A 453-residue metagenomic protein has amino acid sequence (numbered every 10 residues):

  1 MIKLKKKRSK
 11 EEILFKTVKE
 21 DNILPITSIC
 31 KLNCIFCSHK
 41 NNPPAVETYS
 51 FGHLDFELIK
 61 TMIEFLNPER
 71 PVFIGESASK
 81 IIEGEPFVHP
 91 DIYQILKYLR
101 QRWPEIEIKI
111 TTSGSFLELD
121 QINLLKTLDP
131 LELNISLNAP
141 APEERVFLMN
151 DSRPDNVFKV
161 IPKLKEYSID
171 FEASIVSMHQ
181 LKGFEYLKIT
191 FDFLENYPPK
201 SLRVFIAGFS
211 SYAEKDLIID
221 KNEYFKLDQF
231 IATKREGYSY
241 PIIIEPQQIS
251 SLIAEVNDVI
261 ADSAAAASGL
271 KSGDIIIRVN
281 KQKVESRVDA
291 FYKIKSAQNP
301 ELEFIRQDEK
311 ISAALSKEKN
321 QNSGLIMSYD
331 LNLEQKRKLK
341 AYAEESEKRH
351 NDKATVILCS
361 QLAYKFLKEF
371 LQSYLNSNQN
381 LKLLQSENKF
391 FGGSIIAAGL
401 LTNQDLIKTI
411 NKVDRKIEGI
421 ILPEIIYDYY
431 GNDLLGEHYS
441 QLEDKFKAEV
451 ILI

Functional and structural regions predicted by a protein language model:
M1-I23, L32-F36, K40, I294-S316 (+3 more regions): Flexible, acidic/Gly-rich N-terminal and inter-domain linker regions that tether and position cofactor-handling modules
R8, V18-P25, F36-N134, P140-E144 (+3 more regions): Conserved Radical SAM active-site core
I74, D155-K215, I219, K226-E245: Conserved C-terminal portion of the radical SAM core fold that forms the substrate/S-adenosylmethionine-binding
I92-R100, L128-N134, G183-S201, V256-A264: Short, electropositive alpha-helical surface patch
F230-S239, E245, I249-S250, A290-D330: PDZ-domain C-terminal substructure recognizer with occasional recognition of PDZ-binding tails
P241-S272: PDZ/PDZ-like groove recognition
A265-R287: Conserved PDZ fold ligand-binding element
A343-N403: Redox- and metal-dependent alpha/beta enzyme cores, enriched for Fe-S-associated oxidoreductases and cofactor-handling
